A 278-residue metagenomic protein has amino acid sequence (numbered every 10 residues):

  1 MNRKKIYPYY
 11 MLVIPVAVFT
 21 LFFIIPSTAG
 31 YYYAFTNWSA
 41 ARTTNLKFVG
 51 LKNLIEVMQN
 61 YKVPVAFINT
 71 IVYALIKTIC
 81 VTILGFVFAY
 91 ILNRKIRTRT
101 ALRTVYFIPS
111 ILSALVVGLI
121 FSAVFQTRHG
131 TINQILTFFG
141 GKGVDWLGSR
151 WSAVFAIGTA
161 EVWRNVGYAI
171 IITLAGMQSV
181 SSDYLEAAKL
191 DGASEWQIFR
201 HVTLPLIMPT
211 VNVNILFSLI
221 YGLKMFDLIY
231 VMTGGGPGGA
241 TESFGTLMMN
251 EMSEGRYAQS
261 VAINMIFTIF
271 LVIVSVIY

Functional and structural regions predicted by a protein language model:
R3-Y278: A structural signal for multi-pass alpha-helical bundles of membrane permease subunits that mediate small-molecule
